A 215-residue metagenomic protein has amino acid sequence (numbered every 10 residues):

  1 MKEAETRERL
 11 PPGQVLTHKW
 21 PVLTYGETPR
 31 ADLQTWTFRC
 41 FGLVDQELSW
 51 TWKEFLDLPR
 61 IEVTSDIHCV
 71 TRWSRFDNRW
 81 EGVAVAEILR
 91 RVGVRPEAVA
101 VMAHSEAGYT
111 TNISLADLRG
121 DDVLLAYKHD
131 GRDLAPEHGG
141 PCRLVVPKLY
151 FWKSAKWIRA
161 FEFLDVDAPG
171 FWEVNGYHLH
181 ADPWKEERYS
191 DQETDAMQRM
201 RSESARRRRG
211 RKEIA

Functional and structural regions predicted by a protein language model:
M1-R39, L43-V44, R91-A215: Extended, aromatic/histidine-rich regions of cofactor-dependent oxidoreductases associated with respiratory
G26-W80: A glycine-rich, hydrophobic loop/mini-helix early in the fold
T51-K53, A84-E87, K128: Short acidic (Asp/Glu) patches
E62-I113: Mid-length scaffold segments of soluble, non-membrane domains
